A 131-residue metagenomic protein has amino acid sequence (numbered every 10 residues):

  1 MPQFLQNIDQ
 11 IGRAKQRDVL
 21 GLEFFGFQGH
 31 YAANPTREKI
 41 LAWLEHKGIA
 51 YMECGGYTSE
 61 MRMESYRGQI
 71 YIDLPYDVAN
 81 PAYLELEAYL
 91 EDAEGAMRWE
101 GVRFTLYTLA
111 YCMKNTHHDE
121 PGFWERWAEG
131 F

Functional and structural regions predicted by a protein language model:
M1-E23: N-terminal, Lys/Arg- and Ser/Thr-rich interaction peptides
D18-G21, Y31, E120, F131: Signature for HUH/AEP ssDNA processing cores
F27-P35: Short, surface-exposed ligand-recognition loops at beta-strand->loop->(often short) alpha-helix junctions that present
L41, E45-Y111: Acidic, low-complexity, intrinsically disordered interaction modules
E100-F131: Acidic, proline/glycine-rich low-complexity IDRs
